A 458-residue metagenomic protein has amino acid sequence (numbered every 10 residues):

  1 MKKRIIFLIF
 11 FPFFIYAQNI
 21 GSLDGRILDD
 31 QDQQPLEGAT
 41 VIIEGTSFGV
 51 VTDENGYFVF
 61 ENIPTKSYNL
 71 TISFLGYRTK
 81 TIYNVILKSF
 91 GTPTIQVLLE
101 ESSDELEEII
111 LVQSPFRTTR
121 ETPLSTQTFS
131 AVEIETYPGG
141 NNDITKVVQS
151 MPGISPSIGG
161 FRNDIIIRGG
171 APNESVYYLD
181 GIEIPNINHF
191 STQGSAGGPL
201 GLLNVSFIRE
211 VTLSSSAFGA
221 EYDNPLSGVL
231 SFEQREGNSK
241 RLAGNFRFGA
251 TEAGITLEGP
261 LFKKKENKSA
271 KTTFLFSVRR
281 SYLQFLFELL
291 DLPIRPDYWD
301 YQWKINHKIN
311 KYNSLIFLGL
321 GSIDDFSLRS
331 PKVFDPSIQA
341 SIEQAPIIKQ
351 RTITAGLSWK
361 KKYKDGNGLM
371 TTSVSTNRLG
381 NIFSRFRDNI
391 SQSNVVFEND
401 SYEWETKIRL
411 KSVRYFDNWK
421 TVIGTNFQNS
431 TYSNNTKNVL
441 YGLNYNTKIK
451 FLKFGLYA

Functional and structural regions predicted by a protein language model:
I15-E108: Periplasm-facing N-terminal accessory domains of Gram-negative outer-membrane beta-barrel systems
Y57, T94-Q96, D164, E210 (+10 more regions): Membrane-embedded beta-strand positions in outer-membrane beta-barrel channels/transporters
R78, I86-G91, V112-G219, V229-S231 (+1 more regions): Periplasmic N-terminal accessory/gating domains of Gram-negative outer-membrane beta-barrel systems
S130, T192-G197, L213-S214, N238-K240 (+5 more regions): Extracytoplasmic loops and strand-loop junctions of Gram-negative outer membrane beta-barrel proteins
G197-G201, R209-A220, P225-G259, V278-R280 (+1 more regions): Short strand-turn segments of transmembrane beta-barrel domains in outer membranes, especially the first one or two
S215-A217, Q234-E236, F248-E252, L261 (+5 more regions): Transmembrane beta-strands of outer-membrane beta-barrel pores
G249-Y282, D291-D325, I347-L369: Transmembrane beta-barrel wall of Gram-negative outer-membrane proteins
N306-D324, P346-A458: Face-selective signature of the C-terminal outer-membrane beta-barrel domain
